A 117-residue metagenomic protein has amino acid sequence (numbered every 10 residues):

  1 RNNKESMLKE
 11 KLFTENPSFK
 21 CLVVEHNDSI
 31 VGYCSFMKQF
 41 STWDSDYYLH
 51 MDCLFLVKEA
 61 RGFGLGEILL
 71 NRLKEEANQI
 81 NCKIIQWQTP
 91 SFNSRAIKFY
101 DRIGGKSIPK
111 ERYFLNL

Functional and structural regions predicted by a protein language model:
R1-K11: Conserved GNAT-fold acetyl-CoA-binding loop/helix
L12-V23, H50: A short helix-loop-beta-strand connector motif used in the catalytic cores of GNAT acetyltransferases and, in some
V23, S29-K38, F55: Conserved beta-strand in the GNAT
D46-K58: Conserved acetyl-CoA binding element of GNAT-fold acetyltransferases
L56, G62-E75, D101-R102: Conserved acetyl-CoA-binding loop-helix of GNAT-fold acetyltransferases
L70, A77-T89: Conserved GNAT acetyl-CoA-binding A-motif
C82, D101-K110: Conserved acetyl-CoA-binding loop of GNAT-fold acetyltransferases
I84-A96, F114-L117: Conserved beta-strand-loop-alpha-helix junction that forms the acyl-donor binding cleft
